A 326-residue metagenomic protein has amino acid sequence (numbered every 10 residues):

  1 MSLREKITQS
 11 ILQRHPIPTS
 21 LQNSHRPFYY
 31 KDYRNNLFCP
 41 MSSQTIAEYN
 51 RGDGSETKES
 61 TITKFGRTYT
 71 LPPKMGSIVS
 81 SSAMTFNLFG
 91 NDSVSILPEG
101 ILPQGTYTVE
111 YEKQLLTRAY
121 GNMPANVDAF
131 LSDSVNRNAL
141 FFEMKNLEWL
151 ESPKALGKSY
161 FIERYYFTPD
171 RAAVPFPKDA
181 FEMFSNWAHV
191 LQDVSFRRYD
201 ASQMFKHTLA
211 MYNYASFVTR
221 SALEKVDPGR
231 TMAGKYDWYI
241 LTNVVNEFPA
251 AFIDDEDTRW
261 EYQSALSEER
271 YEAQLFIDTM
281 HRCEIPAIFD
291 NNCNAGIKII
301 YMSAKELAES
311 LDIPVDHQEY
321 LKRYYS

Functional and structural regions predicted by a protein language model:
M1-T117, S326: Nuclease-adjacent, charged terminal/linker segments that flank catalytic cores
P72-S80, T117-G121, F196-H207, Y236: Conserved aromatic-histidine-acidic binding/catalytic patches
S81-T85, P124-D128, R137-F141, K206 (+1 more regions): Extracellular structured ligand-interaction cores
T106-V135: Active-site metal-binding core of divalent-cation-utilizing nuclease and nuclease-like domains
Q114-R118, N146-W149, V244-F248, L307: Short, solvent-exposed loop/turn segments at secondary-structure junctions
A129-E148, Q192, Y214: Conserved catalytic cores of phosphodiester-cleaving nucleases, focusing on short active-site segments
S152-W238: Acidic, metal/cofactor-coordinating or nucleic-acid-engaging core segments within structured domains
Y212-S326: Non-catalytic C-terminal interaction segments of nucleic acid-processing enzymes
